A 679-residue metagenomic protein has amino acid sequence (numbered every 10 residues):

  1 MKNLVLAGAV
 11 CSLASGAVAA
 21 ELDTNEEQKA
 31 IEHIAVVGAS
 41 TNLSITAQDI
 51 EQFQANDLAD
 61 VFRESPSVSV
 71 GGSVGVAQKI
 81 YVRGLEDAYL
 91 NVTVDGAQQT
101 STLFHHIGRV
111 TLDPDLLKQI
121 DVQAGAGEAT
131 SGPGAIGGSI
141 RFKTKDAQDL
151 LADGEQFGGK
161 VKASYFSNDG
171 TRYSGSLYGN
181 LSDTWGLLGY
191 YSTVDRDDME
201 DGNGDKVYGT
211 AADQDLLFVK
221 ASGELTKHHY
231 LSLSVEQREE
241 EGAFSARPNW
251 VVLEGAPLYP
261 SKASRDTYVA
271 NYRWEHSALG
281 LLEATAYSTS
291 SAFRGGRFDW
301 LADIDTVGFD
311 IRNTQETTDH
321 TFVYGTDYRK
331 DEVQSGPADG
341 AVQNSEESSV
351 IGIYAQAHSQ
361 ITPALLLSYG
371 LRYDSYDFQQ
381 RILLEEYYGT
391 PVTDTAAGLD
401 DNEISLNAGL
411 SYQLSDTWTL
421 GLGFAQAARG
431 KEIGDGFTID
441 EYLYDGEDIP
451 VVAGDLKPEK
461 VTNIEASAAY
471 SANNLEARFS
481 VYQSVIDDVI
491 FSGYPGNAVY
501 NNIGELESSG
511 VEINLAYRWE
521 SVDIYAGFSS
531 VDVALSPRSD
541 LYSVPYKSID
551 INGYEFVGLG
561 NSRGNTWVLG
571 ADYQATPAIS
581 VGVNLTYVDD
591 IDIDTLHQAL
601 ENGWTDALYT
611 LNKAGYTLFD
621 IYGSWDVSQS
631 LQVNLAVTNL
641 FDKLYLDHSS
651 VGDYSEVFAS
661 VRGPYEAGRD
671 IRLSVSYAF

Functional and structural regions predicted by a protein language model:
A20-A152, T267, D435, A466 (+2 more regions): Acidic, small-polar-rich N-terminal luminal/periplasmic segments of exported/outer-membrane proteins
L116-K118, A124, A129-N203, A211-L217 (+1 more regions): Outer-membrane beta-barrel translocator/receptor signature
T184-L187, H228-L231, S277-L282, D319-V323 (+8 more regions): Repeated loop/turn-to-beta-strand initiation elements of outer-membrane beta-barrel proteins
R196-G204, Y208-Q214, E224, H228-L282 (+2 more regions): Flexible loop and strand-edge segments within Gram-negative outer membrane beta-barrel domains
V252-E275, A302, D394-G409, Q413 (+7 more regions): Outer-membrane beta-barrel signature, preferentially recognizing the C-terminal barrel domain of Gram-negative
V323-T419, G430-K431, D435, I439-D445 (+3 more regions): Signature of Gram-negative outer-membrane beta-barrel scaffolds
Q360-L367, N474-A477, V481-I486, N501-L600 (+2 more regions): Gram-negative outer-membrane beta-barrel transporters
A428-R429, S492, D590-L596, S624-F679: C-terminal beta-signal and adjacent terminal beta-strands/loops of Gram-negative outer-membrane beta-barrel proteins
